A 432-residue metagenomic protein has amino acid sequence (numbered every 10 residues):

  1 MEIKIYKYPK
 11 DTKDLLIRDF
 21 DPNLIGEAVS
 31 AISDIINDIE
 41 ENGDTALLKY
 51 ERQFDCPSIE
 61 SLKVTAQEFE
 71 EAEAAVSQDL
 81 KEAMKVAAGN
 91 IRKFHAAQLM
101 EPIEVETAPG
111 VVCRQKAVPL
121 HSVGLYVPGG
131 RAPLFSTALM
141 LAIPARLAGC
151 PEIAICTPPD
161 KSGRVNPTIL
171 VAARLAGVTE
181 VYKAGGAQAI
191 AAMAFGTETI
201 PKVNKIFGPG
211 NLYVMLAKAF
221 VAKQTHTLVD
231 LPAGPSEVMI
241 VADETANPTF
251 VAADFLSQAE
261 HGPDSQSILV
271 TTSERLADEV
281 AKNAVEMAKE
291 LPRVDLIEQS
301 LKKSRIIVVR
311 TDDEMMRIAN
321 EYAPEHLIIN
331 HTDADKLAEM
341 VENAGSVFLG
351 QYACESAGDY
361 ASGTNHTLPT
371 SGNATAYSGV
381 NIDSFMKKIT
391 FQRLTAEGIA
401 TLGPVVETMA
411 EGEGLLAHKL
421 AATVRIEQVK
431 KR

Functional and structural regions predicted by a protein language model:
M1-H121: N-terminal Rossmann-like NAD(P)+-binding subdomain of aldehyde/semialdehyde dehydrogenases
E2-P9, E180-G185, I306-T311: Short acidic-hydrophobic, aromatic-tinged amphipathic segments that line or gate anion-handling sites
M100-V105, S265-V270, E290-S300, N330-H331 (+2 more regions): Flexible, glycine/charged-enriched surface loops at secondary-structure junctions
V105-V171: Conserved small-residue-rich beta-alpha loop and adjacent elements that most often cradle the phosphate/pyrophosphate
G177-Q266: Conserved NAD(P)+-binding/catalytic subdomain of aldehyde/semialdehyde dehydrogenases
S257, H261, L269-A344: A glycine- and small/hydrophobic-rich beta-loop-beta segment that serves as a flexible "lid/hinge" or phosphate-binding
N320-R432: C-terminal core of ALDH-fold dehydrogenases
